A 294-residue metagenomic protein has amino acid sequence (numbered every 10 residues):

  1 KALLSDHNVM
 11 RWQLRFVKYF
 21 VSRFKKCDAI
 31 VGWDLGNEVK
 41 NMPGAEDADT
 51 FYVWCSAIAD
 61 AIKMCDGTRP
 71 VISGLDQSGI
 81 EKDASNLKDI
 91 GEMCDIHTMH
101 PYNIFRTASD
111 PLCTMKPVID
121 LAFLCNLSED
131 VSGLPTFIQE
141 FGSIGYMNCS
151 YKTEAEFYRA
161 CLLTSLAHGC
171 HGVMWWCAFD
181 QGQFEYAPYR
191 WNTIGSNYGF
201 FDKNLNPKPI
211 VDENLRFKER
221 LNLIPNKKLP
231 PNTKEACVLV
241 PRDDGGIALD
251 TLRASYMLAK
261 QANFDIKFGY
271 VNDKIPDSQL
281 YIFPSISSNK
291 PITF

Functional and structural regions predicted by a protein language model:
K1-D89: Active-site mouth of glycoside hydrolases
A2-W12, G36-Y52, H100-V118, F141-A155 (+3 more regions): The substrate-binding groove and active-site-proximal loops of carbohydrate-active enzymes, especially glycoside
V17-V21, Y52-D60, C94, L121-E129 (+3 more regions): Generic structural signal for well-ordered alpha-helices, preferentially at hydrophobic/aromatic core positions
C27-I30, C94, C170: Core-facing hydrophobic residues within beta-strands of well-ordered domains
D49, A57, M64-M147, D180 (+2 more regions): Glycoside hydrolase catalytic-domain groove-lining segments
D130-L134, G142-N148, K152-F294: Carbohydrate-binding surfaces of carbohydrate-active enzymes
